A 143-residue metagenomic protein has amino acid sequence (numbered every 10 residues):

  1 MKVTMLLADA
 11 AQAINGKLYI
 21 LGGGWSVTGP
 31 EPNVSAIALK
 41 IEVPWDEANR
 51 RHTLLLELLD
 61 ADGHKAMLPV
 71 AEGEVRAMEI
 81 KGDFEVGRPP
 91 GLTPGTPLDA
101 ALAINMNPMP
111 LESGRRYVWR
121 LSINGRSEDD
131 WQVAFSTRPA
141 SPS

Functional and structural regions predicted by a protein language model:
K2-E112, V118-S122, S127-S143: Contiguous segments within soluble domain cores/interaction surfaces
